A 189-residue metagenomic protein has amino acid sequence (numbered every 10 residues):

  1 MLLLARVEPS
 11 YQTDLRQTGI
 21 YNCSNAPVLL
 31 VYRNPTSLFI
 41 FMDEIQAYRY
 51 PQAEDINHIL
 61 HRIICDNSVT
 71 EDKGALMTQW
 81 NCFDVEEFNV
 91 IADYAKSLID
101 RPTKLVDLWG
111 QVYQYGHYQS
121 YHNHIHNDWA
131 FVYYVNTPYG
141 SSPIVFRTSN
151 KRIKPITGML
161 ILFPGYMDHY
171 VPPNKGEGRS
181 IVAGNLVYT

Functional and structural regions predicted by a protein language model:
P9: Extracellular glycan-modifying ectodomains
Q12-L15, L29: Short hydrophobic targeting helices and cationic amphipathic motifs that mediate membrane/organellar targeting
N22-P102, Y118: Non-heme Fe(II)/2-oxoglutarate
T103-P173, E177-Y188: Catalytic core of non-heme Fe(II) oxygenases with the double-stranded beta-helix
